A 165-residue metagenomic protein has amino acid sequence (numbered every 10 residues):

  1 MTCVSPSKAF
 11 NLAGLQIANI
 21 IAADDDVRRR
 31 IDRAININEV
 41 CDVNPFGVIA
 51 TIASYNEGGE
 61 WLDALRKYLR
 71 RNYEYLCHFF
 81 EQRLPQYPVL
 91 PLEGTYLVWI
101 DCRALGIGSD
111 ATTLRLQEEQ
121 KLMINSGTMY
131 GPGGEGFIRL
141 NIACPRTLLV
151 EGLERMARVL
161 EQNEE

Functional and structural regions predicted by a protein language model:
M1-E165: PLP-dependent class I/II
